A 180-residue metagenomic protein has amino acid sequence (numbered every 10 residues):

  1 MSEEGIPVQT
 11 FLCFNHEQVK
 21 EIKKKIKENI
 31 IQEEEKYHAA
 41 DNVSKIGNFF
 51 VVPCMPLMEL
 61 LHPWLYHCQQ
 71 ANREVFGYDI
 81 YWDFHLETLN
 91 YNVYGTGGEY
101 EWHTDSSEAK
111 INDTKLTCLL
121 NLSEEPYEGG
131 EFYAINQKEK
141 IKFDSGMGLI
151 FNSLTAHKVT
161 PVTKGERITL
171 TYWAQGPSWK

Functional and structural regions predicted by a protein language model:
M1-D83: Non-heme Fe(II)/2-oxoglutarate
Q69-K180: Catalytic core of non-heme Fe(II) oxygenases with the double-stranded beta-helix
